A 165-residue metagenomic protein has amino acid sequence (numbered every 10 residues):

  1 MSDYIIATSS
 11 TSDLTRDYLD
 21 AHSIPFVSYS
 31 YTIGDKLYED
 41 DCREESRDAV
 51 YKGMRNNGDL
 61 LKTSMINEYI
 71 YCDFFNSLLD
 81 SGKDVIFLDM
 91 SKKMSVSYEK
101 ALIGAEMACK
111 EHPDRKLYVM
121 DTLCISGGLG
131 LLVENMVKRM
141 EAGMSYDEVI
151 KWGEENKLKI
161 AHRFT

Functional and structural regions predicted by a protein language model:
S2, A21-H22, H112-K116: A short helix-to-beta-strand connector/capping loop
I5-E68: N-terminal glycine-rich anion-binding loop in soluble enzyme alpha/beta folds
C72-V85: Glycine-rich phosphate/diphosphate-binding loops that line cofactor/substrate pockets in enzymes
D84-K92, Y118-D121, N135: Short glycine-rich or small-residue beta-strand-to-loop segments that form or flank ligand, phosphate, metal/Fe-S
D89-E111, L131-V133: Short Gly/Thr/Asp-enriched flexible loops that form oxyanion-binding sites at enzyme active sites
A105-S126, S145-I150: Short, acidic/small-residue loops that bind anionic groups at enzyme active sites
P113-D114, G128-K138: Acidic/polar active-site rim loop that often engages polyanionic ligands
V137-T165: Internal, active-site/partner-interface "lid" segment
